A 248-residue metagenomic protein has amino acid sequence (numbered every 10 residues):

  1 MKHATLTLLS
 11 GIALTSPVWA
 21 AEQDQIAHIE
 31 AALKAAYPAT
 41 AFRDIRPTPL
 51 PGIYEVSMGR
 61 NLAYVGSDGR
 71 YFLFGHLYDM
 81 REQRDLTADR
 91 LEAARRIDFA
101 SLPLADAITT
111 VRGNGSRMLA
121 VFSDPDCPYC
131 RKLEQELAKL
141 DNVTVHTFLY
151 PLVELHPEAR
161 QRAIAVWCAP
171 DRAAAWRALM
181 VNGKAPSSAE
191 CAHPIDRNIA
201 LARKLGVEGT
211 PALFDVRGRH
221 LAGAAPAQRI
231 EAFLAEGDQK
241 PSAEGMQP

Functional and structural regions predicted by a protein language model:
K2-T5, S16-Q161, A178-V181, P186-T210 (+1 more regions): Extracytoplasmic thiol/disulfide redox context detector
L8-S10, L14: Hydrophobic helical h-region of N-terminal Sec-dependent signal peptides in bacterial secretory/periplasmic proteins
G59, V216-R217: Short strand-coil-strand connectors
E154, G218-R219: Short secondary-structure capping/turn micro-motifs that flank functional sites
R162-A174: Acidic, Ser/Thr-rich peripheral helices and adjacent loops at domain boundaries
A222-G223: Short, exposed beta-strand-loop hairpins at the edges of beta-sheets in extracellular/periplasmic proteins
